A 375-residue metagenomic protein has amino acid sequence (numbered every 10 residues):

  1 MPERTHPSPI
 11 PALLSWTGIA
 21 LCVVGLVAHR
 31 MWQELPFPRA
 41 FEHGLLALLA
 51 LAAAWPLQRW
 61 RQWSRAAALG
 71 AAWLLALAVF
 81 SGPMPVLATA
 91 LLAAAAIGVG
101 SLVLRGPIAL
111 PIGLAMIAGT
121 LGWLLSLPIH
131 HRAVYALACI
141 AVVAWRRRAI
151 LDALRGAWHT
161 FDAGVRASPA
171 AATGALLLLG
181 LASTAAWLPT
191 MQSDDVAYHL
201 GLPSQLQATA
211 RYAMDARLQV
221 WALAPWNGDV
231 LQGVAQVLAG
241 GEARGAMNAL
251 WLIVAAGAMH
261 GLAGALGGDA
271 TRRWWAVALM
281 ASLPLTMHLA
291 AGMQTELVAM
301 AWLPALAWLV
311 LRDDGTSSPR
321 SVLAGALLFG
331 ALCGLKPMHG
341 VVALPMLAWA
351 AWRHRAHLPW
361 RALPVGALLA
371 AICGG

Functional and structural regions predicted by a protein language model:
M1-D162: Membrane-embedded, hydrophobic transmembrane alpha-helices
R65, L69, G106-I112, E242-A243 (+2 more regions): Transmembrane-helix signature of polytopic, membrane-embedded enzymes that assemble or transfer cell-envelope glycans
L104, L306-V322, A350: Membrane-interface transmembrane helices that cradle and orient dolichyl/undecaprenyl
T120-L125, V310, S321-P337, M346-L347 (+1 more regions): Membrane-interface alpha helices of multi-pass inner-membrane proteins
V134-A138, L323-A324, P337-W352: Transmembrane-embedded, aromatic-rich helix segments that form part of the hydrophobic channel/pocket engaging
A163, V342-A371: Perimembrane helix-loop-helix junctions
A276, R312-G330, W360-P364: Short hydrophobic alpha-helices at membrane interfaces in multi-pass membrane enzymes
H288-V298: Short acidic/glycine- and proline-prone juxtamembrane loop motifs at membrane-interface regions of multi-pass membrane
